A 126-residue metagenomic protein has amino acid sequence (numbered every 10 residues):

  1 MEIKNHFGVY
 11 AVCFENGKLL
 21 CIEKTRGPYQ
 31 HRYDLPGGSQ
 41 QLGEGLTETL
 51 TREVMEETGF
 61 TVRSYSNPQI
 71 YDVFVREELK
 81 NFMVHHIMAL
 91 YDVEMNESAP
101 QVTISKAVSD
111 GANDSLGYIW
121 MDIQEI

Functional and structural regions predicted by a protein language model:
M1, G27-Y29, D34, A112-S115 (+1 more regions): A generic, residue-level signal for flexible/boundary positions that often mark functional hotspots
M1-L19, Y65, M88-D92: Conserved N-terminal beta-strand and adjoining loop/helix that marks the start of the Nudix/MutT-like hydrolase domain
I3-F7, L20, K24, P100 (+1 more regions): Membrane-targeting and insertion segments and their boundary/processing signals
N5, V12, Y33, H85 (+1 more regions): Residues that recognize and position ribonucleotide moieties
K18-E56: Conserved Nudix-box catalytic region and its N-terminal flanking loop in Nudix hydrolases and closely related
Q30, D72-V73: Short secondary-structure boundary/hinge segments and terminal tails
Q40-R63, V73-I126: Unchanged
P68-Q69: Local beta-strand/beta-hairpin segments that build beta-sheet-rich folds
